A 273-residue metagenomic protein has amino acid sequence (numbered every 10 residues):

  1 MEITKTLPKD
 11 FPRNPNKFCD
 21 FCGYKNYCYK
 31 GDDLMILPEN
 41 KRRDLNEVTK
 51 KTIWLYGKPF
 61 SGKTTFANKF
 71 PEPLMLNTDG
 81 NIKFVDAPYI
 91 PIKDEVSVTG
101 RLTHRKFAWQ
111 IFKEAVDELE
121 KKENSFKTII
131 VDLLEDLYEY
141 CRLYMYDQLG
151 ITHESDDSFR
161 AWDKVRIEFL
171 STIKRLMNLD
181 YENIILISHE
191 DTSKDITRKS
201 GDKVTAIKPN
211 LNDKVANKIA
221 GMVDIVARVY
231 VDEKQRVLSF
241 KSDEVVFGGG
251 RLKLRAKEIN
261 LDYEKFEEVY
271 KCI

Functional and structural regions predicted by a protein language model:
M1-M35: RecB-family 4Fe-4S metal-dependent nuclease core
K17, N68, N124, L179-D180 (+1 more regions): Structured loop/turn residues at beta-strand edges in well-structured enzyme cores
I36-V131, E135-Y140: Conserved P-loop
P73-M75, I184, V226-R228: Short, well-ordered beta-strand core segments
L133-N217: P-loop NTPase motor core
N178, D191-I273: Conserved GTP-binding G-domain of TRAFAC-class P-loop NTPases and closely related GTPase folds
